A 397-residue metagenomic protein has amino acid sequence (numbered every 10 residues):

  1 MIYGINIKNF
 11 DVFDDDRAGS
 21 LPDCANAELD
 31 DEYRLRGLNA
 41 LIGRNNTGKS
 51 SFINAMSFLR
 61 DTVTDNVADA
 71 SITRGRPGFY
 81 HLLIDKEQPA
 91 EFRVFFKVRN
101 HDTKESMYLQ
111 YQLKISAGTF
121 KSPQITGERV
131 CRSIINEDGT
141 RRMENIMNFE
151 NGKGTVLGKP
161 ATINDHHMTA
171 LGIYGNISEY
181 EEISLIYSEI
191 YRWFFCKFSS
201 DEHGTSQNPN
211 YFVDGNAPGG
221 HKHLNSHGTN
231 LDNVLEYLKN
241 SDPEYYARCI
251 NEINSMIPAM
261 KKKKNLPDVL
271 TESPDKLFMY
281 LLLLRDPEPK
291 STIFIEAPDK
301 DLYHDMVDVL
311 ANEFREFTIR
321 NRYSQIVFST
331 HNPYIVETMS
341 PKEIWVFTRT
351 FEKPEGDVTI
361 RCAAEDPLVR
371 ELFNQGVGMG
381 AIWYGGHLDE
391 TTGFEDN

Functional and structural regions predicted by a protein language model:
M1-D65, I72-Y80: Pre-Walker A-like glycine/lysine-rich segment at the N-terminus of P-loop NTPase domains
M1-Y3, D305-N397: C-terminal lobe/lid and adjacent interdomain/linker elements of RecA-like ASCE P-loop ATPase modules
D30-R34, H101-M107, T119-P123, R322 (+1 more regions): Short, solvent-exposed loop/turn segments that connect beta-strands within catalytic domains and beta-strand-rich
Y33-R34, L83-E87, R285-P287, E316-R322 (+1 more regions): Conserved catalytic network of the ASCE P-loop NTPase/AAA+ motor domain
G37-L41, N230, P243-A247, N251-V307: Conserved ABC ATPase signature
I53-F120: Conserved P-loop NTP-binding catalytic core
P89-F92, Y191-R192, S340-E343: Short glycine-/polar-rich loops that comprise or flank the Walker A/P-loop and associated switch/sensor motifs
H101-N251: Electropositive, glycine-dotted interaction segments that contact anionic polymers or phosphate-rich ligands
